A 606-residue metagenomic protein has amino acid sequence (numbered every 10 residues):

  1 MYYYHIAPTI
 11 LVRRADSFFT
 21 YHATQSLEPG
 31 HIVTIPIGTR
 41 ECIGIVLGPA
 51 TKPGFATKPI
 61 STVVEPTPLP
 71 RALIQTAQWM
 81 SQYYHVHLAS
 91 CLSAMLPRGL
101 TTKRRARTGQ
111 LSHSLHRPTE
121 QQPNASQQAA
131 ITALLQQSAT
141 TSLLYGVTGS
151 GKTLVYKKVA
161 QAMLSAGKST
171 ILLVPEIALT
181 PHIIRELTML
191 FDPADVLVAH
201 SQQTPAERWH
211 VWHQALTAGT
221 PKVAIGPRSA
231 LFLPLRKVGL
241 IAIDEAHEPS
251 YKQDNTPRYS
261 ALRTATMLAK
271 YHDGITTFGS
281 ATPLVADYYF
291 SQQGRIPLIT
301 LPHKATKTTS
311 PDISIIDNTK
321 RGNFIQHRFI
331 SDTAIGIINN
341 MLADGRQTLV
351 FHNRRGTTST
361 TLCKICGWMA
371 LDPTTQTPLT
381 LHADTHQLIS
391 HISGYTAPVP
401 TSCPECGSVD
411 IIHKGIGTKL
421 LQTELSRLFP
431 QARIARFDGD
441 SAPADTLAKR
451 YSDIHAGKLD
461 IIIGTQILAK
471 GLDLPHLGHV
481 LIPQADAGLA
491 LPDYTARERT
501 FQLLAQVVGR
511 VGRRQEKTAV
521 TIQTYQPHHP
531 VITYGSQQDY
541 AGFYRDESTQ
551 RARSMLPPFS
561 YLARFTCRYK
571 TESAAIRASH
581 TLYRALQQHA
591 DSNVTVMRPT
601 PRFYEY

Functional and structural regions predicted by a protein language model:
M1-L144: Terminal, basic amphipathic appendages of nucleotide-handling enzymes
S17-F19, C42-G44, S359, S573 (+1 more regions): Short beta-strand segments
S26-H31, E572-A578: Short, conserved charged micro-motifs
P36-T39, E176, S554-L556, R602-Y606: AMP-binding (ANL) adenylation modules
T141-K222, G226-I576, Y583-Q588: Inter-lobe coupling/hinge segments of SF2-like helicase ATPases
Q422, Q550, M597-F603: Short glycine-rich, acidic/polar surface loops and turns
A435, H589-R602: Short beta-strand elements
